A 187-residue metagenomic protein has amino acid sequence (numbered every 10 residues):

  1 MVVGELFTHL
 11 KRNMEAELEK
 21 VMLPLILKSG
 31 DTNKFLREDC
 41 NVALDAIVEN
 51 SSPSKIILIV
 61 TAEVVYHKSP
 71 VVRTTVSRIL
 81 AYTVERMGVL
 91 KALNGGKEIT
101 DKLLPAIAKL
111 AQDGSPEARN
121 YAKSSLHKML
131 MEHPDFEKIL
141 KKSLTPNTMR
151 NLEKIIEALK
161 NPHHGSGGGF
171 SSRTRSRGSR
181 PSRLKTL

Functional and structural regions predicted by a protein language model:
M1-L187: Extended, low-complexity, acidic/polar intrinsically disordered regions that flank or interrupt HEAT/TOG/ARM solenoid
